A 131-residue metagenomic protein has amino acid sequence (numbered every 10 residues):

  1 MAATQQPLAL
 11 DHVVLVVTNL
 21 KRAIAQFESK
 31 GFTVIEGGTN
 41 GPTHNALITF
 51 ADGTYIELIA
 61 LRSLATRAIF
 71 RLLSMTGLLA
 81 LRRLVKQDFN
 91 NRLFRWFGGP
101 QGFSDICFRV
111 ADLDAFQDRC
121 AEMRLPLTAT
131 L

Functional and structural regions predicted by a protein language model:
A2-L10, L15-I35, F50-L131: Glyoxalase I/VOC metalloenzyme domain signal
N40-H44: Short acidic/glycine-enriched loop/turn segments that link adjacent beta-strands
